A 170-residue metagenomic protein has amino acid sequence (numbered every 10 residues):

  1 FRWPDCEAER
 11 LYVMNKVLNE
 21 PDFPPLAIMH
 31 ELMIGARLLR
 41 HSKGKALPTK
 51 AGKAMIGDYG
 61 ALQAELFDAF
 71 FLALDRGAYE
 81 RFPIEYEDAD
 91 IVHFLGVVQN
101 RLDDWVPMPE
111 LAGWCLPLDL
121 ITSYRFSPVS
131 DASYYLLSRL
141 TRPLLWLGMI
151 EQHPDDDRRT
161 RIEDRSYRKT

Functional and structural regions predicted by a protein language model:
F1-E7, P107-S123: DNA-recognition alpha helix
F1-I28, A54: Short, amphipathic alpha-helical interface elements at domain boundaries that mediate macromolecular binding
M14-P25, G44, D58, P83-Y86 (+2 more regions): Conserved aromatic-histidine-acidic binding/catalytic patches
E20-G35, S42, S127-G148: Short amphipathic alpha-helical interaction segments
A27-M29, A36, R40-Y79, E151-T170: Accessory beta->alpha helical hairpin/"wing" motif in late/C-terminal subdomains of nucleic-acid enzymes
L39, D104-L111, M149-H153: Intrinsically disordered or highly flexible coil/loop and linker segments, enriched in small and charged/polar residues
D58-C115: Leucine-rich, amphipathic alpha-helical/linker segments
L118-L140, G148-D164: A compositional/structural signature marking long, glycine- and acidic/polar-rich segments with frequent tryptophans
